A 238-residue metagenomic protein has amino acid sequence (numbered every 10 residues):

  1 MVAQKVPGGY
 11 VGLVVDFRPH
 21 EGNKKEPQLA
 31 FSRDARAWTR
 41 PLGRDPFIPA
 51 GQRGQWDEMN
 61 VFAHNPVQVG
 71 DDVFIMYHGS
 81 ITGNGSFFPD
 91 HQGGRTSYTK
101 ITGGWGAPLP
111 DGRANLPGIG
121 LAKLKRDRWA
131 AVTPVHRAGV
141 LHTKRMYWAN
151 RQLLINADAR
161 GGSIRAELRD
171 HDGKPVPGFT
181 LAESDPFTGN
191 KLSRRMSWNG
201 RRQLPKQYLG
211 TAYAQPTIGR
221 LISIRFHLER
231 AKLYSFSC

Functional and structural regions predicted by a protein language model:
M1-C238: Carbohydrate-active catalytic/glycan-binding domains of CAZyme proteins, especially the secreted or lumenal ectodomains
